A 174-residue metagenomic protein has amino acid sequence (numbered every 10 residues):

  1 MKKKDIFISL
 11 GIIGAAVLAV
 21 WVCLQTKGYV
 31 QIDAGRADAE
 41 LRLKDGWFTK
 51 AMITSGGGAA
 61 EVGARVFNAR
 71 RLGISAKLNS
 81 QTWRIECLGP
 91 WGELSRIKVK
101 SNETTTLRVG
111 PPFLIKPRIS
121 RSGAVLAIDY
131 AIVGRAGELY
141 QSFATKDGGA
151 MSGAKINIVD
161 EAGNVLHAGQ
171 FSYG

Functional and structural regions predicted by a protein language model:
M1-K2: N-terminal secretory signal peptides that target proteins for export/translocation
D5-S9, I13, A19-D45, N68-G174: Primarily secretory-pathway and cell-envelope proteins
K50-S55: Short beta-strand segments within Ig-like beta-sandwich modules, predominantly Fibronectin type-III
G56-A59, S172-G174: A short, sequence-level motif marking secondary-structure junctions
G58, V62-R70: A glycine-anchored, Pro-Gly-centered beta-turn/N-cap motif
